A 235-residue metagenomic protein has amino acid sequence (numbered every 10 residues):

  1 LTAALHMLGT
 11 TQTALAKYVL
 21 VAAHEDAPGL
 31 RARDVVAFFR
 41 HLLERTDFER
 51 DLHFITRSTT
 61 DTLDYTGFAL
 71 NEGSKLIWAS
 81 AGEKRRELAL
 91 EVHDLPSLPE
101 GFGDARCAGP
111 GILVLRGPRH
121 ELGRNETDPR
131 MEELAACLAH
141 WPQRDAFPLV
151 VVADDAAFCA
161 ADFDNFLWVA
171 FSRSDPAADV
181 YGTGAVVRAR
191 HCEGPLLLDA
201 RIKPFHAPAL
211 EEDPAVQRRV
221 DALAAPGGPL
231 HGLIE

Functional and structural regions predicted by a protein language model:
L1-E235: Charged, compositionally biased interaction regions
